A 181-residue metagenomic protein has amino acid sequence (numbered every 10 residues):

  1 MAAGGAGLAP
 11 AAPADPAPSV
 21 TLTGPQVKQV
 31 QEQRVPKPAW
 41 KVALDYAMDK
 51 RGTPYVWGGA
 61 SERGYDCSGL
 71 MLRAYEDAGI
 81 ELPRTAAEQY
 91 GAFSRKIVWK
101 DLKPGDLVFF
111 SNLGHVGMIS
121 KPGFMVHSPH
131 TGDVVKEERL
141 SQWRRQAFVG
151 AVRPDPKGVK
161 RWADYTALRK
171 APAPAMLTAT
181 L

Functional and structural regions predicted by a protein language model:
M1-V20, K28-E32, K96-I97, S120-L181: Aromatic- and glycine-rich peptidoglycan recognition patches
V20-Q26, W57, R84: A generic structural-conservation signal
K28-A47: N-terminal hydrophobic or amphipathic helices/low-complexity stretches enriched in small/hydrophobic/Pro/Gly
K50-K103: Catalytic cysteine-centered active-site loop
G52-V56, F110, P156: A broad detector of the eukaryotic-type serine/threonine protein kinase catalytic domain
I80-S141: ...with weaker cross-activation on analogous glycine-rich loops/strands in unrelated enzymes
